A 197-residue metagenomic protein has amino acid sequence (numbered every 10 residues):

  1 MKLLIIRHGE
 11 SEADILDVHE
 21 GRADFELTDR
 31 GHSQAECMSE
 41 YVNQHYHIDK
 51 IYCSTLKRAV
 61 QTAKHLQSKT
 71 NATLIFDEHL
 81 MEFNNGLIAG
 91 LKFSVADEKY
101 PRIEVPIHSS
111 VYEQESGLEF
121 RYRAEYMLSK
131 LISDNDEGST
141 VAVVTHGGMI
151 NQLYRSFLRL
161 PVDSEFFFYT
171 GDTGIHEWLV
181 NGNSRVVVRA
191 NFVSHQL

Functional and structural regions predicted by a protein language model:
L3, S139-G148: Generic beta-sheet signal
R7-A72: Active-site-proximal alpha-helix that buttresses catalytic centers in soluble enzyme cores
S11, M149-I150: Short active-site segment of divalent metal-dependent hydrolases/proteases that encodes the spacing between
Q44-H47, L131-S139: Glycine-rich phosphate-binding loop signature in dinucleotide/nucleotide-binding domains
C53-S54, Y122, V144-T145: Short beta-strand scaffold positions
S68-Y126, R189: Phosphate-handling substructures
P161-V186: Domain-level recognition of soluble alpha/beta enzyme cores, biased toward histidine phosphatases/phosphomutases
V188-L197: Short, solvent-exposed aromatic-acidic interface loops
